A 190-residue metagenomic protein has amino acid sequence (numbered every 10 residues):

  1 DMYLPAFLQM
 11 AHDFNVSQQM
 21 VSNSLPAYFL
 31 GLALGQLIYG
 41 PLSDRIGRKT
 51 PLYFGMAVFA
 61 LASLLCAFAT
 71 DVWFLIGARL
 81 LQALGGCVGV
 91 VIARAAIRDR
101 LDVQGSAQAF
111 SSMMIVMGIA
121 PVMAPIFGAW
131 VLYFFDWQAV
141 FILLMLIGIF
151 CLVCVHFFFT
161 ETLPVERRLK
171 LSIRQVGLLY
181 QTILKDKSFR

Functional and structural regions predicted by a protein language model:
D1, F29-L37, P121-V122: Residue-level signature of mid-helix packing/kink "hotspots" within the transmembrane helices of 12-pass Major
A6-A33: Extracellular/periplasmic helix-loop-helix junction of adjacent transmembrane segments in MFS-like secondary
L34-W73: Conserved MFS/SLC helix-loop-helix module at the cytosolic interface between two early adjacent transmembrane helices
M56, A60-S63, A78-R79, M145-L152: A generic transmembrane-helix signature of 12-TM secondary carrier transporters
T70, F74, S111-F157: Helix-loop-helix hairpin linking two adjacent transmembrane segments in secondary transporters
A78-I119: Cytoplasmic helix-loop-helix junction between adjacent transmembrane helices in 12-TM secondary transporters
P164-R190: Juxtamembrane intracellular "pre-TM" segments in multi-pass secondary transporters
